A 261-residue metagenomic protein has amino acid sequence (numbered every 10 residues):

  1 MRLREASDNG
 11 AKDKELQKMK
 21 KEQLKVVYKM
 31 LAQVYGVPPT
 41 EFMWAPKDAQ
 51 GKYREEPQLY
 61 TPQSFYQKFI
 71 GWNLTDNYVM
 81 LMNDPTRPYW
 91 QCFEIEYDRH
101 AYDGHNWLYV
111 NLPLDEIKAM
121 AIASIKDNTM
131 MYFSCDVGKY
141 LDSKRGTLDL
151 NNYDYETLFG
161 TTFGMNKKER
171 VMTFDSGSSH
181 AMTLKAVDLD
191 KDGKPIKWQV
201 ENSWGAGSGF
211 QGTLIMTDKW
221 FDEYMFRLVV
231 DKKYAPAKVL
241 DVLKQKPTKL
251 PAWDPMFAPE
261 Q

Functional and structural regions predicted by a protein language model:
M1-R2: Extracytoplasmic mature domains of secreted/periplasmic and thylakoid-lumen proteins
G10-A11, E15-Q261: Active-site signature of cysteine proteases
